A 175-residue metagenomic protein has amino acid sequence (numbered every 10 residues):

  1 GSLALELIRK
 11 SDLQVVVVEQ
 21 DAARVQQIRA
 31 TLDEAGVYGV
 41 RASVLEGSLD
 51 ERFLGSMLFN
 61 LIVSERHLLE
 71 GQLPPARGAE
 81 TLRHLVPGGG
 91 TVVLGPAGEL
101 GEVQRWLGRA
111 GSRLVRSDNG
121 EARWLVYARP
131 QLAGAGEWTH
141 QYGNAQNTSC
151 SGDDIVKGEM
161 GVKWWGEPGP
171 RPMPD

Functional and structural regions predicted by a protein language model:
G1-D12: Conserved SAM-binding loop of SAM-dependent methyltransferases across substrates and taxa, primarily the Class I
Q14-E19: Conserved SAM-binding motif I beta-strand of class I
I28-T31: Conserved SAM-binding loop
G36-D50: Conserved SAM-binding strand-loop segment of SAM-dependent methyltransferases
D50-L61: A short acidic, Gly/Pro-enriched loop at the edge of an enzyme's catalytic core that lines a small-molecule cofactor
F59-P75: A short SAM/SAH-binding and catalytic strip from SAM-dependent methyltransferases
Q72-G90: A short glycine-rich, Lys/Arg-flanked "PGG" loop and its adjoining helix->strand segment in the class I
V93, V115-D175: Noncatalytic, solvent-exposed loop/strand surfaces of beta-propeller-type extracellular/periplasmic domains
